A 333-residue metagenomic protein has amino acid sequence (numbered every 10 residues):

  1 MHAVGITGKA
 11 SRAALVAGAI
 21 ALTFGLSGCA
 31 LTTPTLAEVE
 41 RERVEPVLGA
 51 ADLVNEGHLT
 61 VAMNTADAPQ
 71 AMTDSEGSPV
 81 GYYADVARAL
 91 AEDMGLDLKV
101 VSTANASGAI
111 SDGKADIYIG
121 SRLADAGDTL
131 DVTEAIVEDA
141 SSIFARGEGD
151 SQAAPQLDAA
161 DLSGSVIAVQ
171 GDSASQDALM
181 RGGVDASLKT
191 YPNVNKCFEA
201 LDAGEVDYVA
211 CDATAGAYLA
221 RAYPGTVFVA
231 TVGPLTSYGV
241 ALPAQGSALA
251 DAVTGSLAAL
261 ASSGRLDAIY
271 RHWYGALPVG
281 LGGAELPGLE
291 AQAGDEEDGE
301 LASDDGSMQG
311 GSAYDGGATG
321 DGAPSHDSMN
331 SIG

Functional and structural regions predicted by a protein language model:
G25-G28: C-terminal motif of bacterial Sec signal peptides marking the signal peptidase cleavage site
L31-E40, A174-Y191, A258-G317, D321-G333: Ligand-binding clefts/hinges and TM-proximal coupling segments of bilobed small-molecule sensing domains
L36-G120: Extracytoplasmic small-molecule ligand-binding "clamshell" domains of the periplasmic binding protein/Venus flytrap
L59-M63, P155-D172: Short loop->beta-strand "edge-of-pocket" segments that line small-molecule binding or catalytic clefts across diverse
T65, V137-S142, A217-A258, L277-G299: Periplasmic-binding protein-like
R88, D97-D161: Acidic, polar ligand-binding/catalytic clefts
K99-S111, A154-P155, D172-A174, K189-E199 (+2 more regions): Short helix-initiation/N-cap motifs at beta->coil->alpha
S121-T129, D202-A203, D207-L235: A ligand-binding cleft/hinge motif common to bilobed small-molecule-binding domains
